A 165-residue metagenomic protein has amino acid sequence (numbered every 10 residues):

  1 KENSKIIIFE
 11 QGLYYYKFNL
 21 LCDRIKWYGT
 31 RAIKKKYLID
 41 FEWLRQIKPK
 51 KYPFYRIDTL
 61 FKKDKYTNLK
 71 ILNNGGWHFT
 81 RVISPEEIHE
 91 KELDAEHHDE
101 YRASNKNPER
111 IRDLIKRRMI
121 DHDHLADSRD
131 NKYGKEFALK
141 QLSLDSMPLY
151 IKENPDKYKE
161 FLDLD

Functional and structural regions predicted by a protein language model:
E2-E109: Conserved catalytic core of nucleotide-sugar-dependent glycosyltransferases
T67-D165: C-terminal accessory extensions appended to soluble enzyme cores
